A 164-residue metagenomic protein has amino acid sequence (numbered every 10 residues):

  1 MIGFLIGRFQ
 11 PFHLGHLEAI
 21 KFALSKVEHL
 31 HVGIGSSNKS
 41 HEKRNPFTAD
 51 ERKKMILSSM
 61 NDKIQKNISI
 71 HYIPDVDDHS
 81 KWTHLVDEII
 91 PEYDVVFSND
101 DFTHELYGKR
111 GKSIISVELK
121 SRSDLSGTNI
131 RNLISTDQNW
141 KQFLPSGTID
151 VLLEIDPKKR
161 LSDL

Functional and structural regions predicted by a protein language model:
M1-L164: Nucleotidyltransferase catalytic core that binds NTPs
